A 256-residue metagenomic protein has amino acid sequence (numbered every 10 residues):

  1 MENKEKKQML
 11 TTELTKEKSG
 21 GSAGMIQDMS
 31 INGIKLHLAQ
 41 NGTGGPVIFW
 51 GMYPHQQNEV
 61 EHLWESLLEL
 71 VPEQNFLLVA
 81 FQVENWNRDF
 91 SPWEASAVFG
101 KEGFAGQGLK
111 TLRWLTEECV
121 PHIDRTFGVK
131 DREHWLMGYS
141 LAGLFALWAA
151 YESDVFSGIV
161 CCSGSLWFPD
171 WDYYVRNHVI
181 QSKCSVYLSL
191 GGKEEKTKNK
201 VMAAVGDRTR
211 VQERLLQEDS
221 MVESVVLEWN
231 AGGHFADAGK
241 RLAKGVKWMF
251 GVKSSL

Functional and structural regions predicted by a protein language model:
M1-P46, F76, V225: A domain-start/cap signature at the N-terminus of enzymes
G45-G128: Serine-hydrolase catalytic machinery in alpha/beta-hydrolase-like enzymes
Q82, Y139, C162-S163, S189 (+1 more regions): Alpha/beta-hydrolase-fold catalytic nucleophile elbow
M137-A142, A146: Gly/Ala-rich beta-loop-alpha elbow adjacent to hydrolase catalytic centers
W148-E152: Active-site signature of alpha/beta-hydrolase-fold catalytic machinery across serine- and Asp/Cys-nucleophile hydrolases
V155-L166: A conserved short beta-strand
W167-A238: The feature captures the conserved acid-bearing segment of alpha/beta-hydrolase catalytic domains
R241-L256: Catalytic active-site module of serine/aspartate enzymes centered on a nucleophile-bearing elbow/loop
